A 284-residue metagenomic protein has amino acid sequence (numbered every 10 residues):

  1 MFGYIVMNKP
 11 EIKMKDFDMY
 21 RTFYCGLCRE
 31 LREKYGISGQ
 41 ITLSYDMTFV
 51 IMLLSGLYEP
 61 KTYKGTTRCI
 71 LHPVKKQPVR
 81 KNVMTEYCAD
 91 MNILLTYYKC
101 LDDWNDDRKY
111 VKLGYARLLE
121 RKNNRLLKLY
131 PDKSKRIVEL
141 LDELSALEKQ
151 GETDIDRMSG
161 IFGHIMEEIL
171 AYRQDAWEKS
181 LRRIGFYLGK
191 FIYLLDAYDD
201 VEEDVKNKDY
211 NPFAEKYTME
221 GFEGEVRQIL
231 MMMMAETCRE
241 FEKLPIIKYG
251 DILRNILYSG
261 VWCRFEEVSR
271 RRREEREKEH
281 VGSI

Functional and structural regions predicted by a protein language model:
M1-R183, K190, L194-M231, R239-Y249 (+4 more regions): Acidic catalytic motifs of isoprenoid enzymes
